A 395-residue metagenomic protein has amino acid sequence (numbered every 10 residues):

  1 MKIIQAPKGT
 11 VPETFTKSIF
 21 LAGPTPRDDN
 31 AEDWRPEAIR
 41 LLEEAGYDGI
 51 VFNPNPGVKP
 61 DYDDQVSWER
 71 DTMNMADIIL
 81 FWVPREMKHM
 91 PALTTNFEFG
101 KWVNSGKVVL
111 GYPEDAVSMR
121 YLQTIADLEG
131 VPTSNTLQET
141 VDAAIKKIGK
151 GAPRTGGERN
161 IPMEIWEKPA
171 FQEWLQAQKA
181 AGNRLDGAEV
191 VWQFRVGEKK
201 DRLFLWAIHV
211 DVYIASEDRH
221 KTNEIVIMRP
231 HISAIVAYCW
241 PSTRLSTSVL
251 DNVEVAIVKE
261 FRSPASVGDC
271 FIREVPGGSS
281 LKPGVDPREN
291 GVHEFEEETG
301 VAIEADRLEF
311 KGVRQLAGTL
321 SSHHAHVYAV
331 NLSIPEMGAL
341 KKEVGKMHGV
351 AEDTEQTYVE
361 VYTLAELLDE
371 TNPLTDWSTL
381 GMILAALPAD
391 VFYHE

Functional and structural regions predicted by a protein language model:
M1-G157: Conserved catalytic or regulatory cores that recognize and/or transform ribose-phosphate-containing ligands
L21, W102, G291-F295, T299: Hydrophobic alpha-helical segments that mediate membrane insertion or helix-helix packing
P36, R40, R70, N74-D77 (+4 more regions): Internal, well-ordered alpha-helical scaffold/interface segments that support domain packing or protein-protein contacts
V131, K150, E296-E304: Alpha-helix capping at helix-to-loop junctions
R154-H293, V301-E352, E360, L364-E395: N-terminal leader/linker segments that precede catalytic domains of diphosphate-processing enzymes
